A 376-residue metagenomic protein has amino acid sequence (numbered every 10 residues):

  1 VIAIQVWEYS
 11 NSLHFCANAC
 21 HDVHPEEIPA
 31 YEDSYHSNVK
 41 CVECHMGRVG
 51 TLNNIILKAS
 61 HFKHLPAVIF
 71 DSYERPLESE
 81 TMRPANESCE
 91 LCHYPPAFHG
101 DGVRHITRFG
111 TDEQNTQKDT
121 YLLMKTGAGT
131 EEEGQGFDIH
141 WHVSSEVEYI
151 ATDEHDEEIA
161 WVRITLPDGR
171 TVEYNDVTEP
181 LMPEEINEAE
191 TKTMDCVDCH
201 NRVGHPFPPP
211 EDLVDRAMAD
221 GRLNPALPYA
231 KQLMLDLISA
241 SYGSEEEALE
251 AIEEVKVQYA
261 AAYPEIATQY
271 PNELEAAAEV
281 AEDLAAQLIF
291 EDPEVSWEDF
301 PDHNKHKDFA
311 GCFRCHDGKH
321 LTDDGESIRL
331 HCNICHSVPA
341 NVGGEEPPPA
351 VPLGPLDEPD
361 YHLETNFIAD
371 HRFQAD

Functional and structural regions predicted by a protein language model:
V1-D376: Short sequence/structural segments immediately N-terminal
